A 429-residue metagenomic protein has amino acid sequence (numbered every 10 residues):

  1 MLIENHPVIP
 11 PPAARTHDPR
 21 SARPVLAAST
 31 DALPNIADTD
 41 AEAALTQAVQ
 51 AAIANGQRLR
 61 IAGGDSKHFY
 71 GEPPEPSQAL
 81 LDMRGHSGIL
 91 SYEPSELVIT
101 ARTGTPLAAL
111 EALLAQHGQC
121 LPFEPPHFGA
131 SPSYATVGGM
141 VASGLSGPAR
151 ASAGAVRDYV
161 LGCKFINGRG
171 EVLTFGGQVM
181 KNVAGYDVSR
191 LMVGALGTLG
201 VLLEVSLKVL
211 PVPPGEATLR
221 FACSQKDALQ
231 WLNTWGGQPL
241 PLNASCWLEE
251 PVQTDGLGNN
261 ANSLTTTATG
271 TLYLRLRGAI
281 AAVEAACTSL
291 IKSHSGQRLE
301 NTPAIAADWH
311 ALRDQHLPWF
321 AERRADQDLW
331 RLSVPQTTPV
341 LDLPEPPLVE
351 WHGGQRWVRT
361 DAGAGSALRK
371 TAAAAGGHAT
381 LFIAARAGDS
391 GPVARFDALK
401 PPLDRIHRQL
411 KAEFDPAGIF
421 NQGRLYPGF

Functional and structural regions predicted by a protein language model:
E4-P7, P11-P12, V25-I61, M83-S131 (+2 more regions): N-terminal glycine-rich flavin-associated loop
G63, G104, L274, V358: Residue-level signal for inorganic ion chemistry
G71-P76, R84, Q297-F429: Conserved glycine-rich FAD pyrophosphate-binding loop
E75-P76, P94-S95, N167-R169, E250-P251 (+1 more regions): Short acidic-glycine loop/turn motifs at beta-strand connectors
A108-L110, K226-W231, A281-T288, T337-P344 (+1 more regions): Short, conserved charged micro-motifs
L161-R323: C-terminal substrate-binding/cap subdomain adjacent to the FAD-binding core in PCMH-type and related FAD-linked
